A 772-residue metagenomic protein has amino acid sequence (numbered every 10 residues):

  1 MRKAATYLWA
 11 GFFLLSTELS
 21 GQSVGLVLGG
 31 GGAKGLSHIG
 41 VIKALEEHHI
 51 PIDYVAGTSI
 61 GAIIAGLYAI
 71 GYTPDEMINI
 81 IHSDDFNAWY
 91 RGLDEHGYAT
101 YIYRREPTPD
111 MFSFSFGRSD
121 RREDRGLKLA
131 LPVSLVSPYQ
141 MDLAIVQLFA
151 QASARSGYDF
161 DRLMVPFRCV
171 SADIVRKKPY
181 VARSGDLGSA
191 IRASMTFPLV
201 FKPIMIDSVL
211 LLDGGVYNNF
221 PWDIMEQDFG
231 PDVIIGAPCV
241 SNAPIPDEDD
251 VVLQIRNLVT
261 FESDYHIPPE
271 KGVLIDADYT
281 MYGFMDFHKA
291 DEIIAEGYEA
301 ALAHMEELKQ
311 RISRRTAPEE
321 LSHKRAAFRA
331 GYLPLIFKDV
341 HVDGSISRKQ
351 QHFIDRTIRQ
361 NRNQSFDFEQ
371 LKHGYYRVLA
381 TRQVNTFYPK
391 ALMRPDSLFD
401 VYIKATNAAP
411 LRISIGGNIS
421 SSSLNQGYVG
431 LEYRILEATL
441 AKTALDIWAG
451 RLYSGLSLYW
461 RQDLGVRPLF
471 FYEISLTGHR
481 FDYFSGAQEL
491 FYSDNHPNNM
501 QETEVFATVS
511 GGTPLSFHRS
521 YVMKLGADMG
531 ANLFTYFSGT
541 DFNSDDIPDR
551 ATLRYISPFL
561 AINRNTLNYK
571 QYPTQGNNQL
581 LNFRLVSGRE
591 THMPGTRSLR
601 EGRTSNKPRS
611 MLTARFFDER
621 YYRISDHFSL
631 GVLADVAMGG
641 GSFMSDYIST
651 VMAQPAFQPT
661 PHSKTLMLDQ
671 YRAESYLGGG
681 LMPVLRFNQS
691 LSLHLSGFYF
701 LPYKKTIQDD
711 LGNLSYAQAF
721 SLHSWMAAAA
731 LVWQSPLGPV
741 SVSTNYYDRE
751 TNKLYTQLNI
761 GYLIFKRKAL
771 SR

Functional and structural regions predicted by a protein language model:
M1-L8: Bacterial N-terminal signal peptides that target proteins for export
S16-E18: N-terminal signal peptide c-region/cleavage motif recognized by signal peptidases
S20-T58, G66-M393, S397, A405-L411: Patatin-like phospholipase
P221-W222, Q254-P268, G680-M682, Y716-Q718 (+1 more regions): Short glycine-rich, acidic/polar surface loops and turns
Q360-S365, E369, G712-A719, M726-Q734: C-terminal soluble interaction/assembly domains
F368-E369, G374, A380, T386-L567 (+8 more regions): Gram-negative/organellar outer-membrane beta-barrel architecture
R412, Y555-N688, L693-F698: C-terminal outer-membrane beta-barrel translocator/porin domains of Gram-negative envelope proteins and their
